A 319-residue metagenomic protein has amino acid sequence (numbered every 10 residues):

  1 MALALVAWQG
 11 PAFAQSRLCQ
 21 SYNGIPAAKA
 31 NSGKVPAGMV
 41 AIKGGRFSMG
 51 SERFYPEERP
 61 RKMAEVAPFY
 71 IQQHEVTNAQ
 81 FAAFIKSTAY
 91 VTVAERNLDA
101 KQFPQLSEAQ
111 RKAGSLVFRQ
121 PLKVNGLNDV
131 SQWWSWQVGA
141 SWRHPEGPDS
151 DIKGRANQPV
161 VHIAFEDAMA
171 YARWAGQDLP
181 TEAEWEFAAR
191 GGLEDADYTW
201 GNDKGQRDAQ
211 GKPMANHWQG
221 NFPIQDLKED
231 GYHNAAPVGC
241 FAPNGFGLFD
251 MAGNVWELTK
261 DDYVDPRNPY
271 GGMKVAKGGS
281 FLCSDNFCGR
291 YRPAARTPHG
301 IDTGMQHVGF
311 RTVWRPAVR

Functional and structural regions predicted by a protein language model:
M1-D149, E166, E194, F310-R319: Short, compositionally biased
L18-C19, A41-I42, S48, N97-T297 (+1 more regions): Functional-site microenvironments in short loops/helix caps that host divalent-cation chemistry
T303, H307-R311: Short, charged alpha-helical segments
